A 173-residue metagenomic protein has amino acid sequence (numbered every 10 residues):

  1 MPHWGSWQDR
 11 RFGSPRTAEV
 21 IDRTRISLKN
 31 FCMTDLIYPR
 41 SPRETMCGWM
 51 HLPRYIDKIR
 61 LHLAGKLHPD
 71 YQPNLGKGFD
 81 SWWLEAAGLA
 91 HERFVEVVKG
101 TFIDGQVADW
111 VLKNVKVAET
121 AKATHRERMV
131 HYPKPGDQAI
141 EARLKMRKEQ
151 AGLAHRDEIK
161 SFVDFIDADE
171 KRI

Functional and structural regions predicted by a protein language model:
W4-W7: Tryptophan (W) side chains
D9, A18-D22: Acidic, Ala/Val/Gly-enriched low-complexity intrinsically disordered segments
T34-Y71, H131-I173: Polar/charged low-complexity regulatory segments
H68-V111: Amphipathic alpha-helical packing elements
F94, V98-Q150: Amphipathic protein-protein interaction modules
